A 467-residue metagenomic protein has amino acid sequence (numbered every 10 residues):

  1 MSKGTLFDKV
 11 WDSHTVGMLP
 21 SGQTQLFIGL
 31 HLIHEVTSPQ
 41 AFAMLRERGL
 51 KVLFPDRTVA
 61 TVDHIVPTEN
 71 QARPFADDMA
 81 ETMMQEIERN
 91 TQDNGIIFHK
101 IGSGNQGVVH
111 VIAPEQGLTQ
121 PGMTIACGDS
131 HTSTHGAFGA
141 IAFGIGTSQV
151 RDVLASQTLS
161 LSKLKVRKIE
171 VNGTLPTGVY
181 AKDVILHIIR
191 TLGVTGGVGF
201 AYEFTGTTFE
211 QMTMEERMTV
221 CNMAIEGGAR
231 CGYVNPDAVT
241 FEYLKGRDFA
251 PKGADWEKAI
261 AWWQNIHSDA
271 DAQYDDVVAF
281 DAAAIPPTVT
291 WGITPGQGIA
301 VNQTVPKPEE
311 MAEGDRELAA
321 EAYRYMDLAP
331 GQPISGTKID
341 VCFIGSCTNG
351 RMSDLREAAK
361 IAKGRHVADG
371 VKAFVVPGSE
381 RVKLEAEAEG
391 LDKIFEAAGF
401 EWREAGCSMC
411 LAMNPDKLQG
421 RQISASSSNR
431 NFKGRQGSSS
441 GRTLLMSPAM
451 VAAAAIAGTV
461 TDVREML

Functional and structural regions predicted by a protein language model:
M1-L467: Fe-S-dependent hydro-lyases/dehydratases of central metabolism
